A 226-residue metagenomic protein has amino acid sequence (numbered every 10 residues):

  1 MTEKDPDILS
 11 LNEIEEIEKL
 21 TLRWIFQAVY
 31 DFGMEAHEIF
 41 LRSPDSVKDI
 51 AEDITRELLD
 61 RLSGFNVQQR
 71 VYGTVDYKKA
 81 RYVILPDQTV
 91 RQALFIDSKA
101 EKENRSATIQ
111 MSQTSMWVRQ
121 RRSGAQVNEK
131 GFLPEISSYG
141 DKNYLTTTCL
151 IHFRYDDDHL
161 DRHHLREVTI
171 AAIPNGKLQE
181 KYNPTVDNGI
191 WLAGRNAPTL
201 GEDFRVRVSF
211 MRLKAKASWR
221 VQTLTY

Functional and structural regions predicted by a protein language model:
M1-R61: Interdomain/boundary linker segments immediately adjacent to catalytic/signaling cores
D45, E52-Q92: A short acidic/basic microdomain associated with nuclease active sites
S46-T55, E101-T108, A197-K214: Short low-complexity stretches enriched in small and charged residues
G64, Q68, D158-H163: Short, solvent-exposed secondary-structure capping/transition elements
T89, D141-N143, H163: A generic structural signal for short, non-catalytic loop/turn and secondary-structure boundary residues
A93-D97: Short hydrophobic-acidic sequence motifs that mark active-site Asp/Glu residues
K99-D158: Catalytic cores of nucleic-acid endonucleases
H159, H163-Y226: Non-catalytic C-terminal interaction segments of nucleic acid-processing enzymes
